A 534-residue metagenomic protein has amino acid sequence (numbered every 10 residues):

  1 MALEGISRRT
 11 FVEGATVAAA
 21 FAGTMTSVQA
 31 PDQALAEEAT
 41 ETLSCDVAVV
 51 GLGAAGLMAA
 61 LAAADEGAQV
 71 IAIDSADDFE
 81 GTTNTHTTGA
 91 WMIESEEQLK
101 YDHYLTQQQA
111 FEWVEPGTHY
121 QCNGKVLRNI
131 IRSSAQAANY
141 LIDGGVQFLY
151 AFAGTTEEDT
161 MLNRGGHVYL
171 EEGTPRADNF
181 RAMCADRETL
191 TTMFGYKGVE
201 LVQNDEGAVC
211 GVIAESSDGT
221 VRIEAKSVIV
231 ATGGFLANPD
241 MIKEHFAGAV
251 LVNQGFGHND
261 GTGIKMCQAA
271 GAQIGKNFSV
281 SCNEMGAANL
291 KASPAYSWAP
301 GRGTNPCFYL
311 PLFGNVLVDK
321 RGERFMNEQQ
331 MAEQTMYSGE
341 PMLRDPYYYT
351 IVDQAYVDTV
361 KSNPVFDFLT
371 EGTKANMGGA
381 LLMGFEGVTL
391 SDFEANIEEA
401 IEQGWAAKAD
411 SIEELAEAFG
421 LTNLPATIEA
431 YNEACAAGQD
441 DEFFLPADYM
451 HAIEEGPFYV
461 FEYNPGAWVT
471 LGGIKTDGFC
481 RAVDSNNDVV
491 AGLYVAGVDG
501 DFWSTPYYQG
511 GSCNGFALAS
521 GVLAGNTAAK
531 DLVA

Functional and structural regions predicted by a protein language model:
M1-A19: N-terminal secretory signal peptides and thylakoid transit peptides that target proteins across membranes
G5, T26-A55, A64-E66: C-terminal segment of N-terminal export signals and the immediately downstream linker at the start of the mature
L43-C45, D218-S227: Core beta-strand elements of the Rossmann-like FAD/NAD(P) dinucleotide-binding domain in flavoenzyme oxidoreductases
D65-T85: Glycine-rich FAD pyrophosphate-binding loop
R132-G219, P239-D240, A287-A288, A295-Y296 (+1 more regions): Conserved redox-cofactor binding core of oxidoreductases
E200, T422-Y507: A glycine-rich dinucleotide-binding beta-alpha-beta segment and adjacent secondary-structure elements that constitute
I223, S227-S293, N514-L523, T527: Glycine-rich loop(s) and the adjacent beta-strand/alpha-helix scaffold that form part
I264-M266, Q273-A418: An anion/pyrophosphate-binding glycine-rich loop and adjacent beta-alpha core in soluble alpha-beta enzymes
